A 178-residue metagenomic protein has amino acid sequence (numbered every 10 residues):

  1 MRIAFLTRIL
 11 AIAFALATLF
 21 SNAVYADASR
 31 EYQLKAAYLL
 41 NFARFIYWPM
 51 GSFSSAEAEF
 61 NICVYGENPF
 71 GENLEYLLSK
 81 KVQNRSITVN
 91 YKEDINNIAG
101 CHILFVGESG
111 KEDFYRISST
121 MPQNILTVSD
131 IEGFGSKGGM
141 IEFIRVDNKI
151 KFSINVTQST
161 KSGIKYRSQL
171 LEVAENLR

Functional and structural regions predicted by a protein language model:
R2-F14, F20-R178: Short hydrophobic alpha-helices and adjacent helix-cap/hinge residues
